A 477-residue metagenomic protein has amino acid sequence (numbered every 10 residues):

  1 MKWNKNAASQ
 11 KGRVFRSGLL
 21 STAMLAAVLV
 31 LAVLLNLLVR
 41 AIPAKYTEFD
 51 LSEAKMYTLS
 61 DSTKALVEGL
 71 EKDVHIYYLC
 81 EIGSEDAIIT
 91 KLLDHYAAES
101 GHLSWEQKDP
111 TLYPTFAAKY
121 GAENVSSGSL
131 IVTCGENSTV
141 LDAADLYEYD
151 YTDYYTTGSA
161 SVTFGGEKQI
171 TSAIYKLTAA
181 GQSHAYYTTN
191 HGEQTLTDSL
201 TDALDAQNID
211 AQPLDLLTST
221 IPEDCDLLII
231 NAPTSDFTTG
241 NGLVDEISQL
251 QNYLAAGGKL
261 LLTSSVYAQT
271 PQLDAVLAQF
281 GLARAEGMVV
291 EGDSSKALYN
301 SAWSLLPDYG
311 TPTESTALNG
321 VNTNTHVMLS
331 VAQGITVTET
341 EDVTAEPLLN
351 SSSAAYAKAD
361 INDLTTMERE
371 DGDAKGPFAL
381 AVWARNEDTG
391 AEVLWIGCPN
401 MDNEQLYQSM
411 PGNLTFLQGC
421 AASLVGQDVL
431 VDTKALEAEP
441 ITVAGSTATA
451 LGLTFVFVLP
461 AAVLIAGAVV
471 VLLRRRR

Functional and structural regions predicted by a protein language model:
K2-R477: Short, surface-exposed patches at the edges or C-terminal ends of soluble domains, predominantly
